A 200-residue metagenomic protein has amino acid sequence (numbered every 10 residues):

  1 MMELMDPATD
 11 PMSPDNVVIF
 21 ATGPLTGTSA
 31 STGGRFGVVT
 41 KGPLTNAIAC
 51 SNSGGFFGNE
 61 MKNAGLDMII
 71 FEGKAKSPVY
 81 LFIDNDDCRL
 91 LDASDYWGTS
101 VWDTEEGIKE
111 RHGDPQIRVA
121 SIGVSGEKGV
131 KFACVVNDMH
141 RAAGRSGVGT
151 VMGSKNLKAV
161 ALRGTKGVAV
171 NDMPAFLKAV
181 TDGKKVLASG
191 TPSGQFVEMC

Functional and structural regions predicted by a protein language model:
M1-N52, F56-C200: Intrinsically disordered, low-complexity segments enriched in small residues
